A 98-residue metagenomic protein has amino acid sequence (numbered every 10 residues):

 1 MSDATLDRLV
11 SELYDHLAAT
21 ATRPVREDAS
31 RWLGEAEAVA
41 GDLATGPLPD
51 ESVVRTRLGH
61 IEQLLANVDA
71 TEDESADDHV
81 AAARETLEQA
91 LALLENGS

Functional and structural regions predicted by a protein language model:
M1-S98: Acidic, polar-rich N-terminal leader regions of halophilic archaeal proteins
